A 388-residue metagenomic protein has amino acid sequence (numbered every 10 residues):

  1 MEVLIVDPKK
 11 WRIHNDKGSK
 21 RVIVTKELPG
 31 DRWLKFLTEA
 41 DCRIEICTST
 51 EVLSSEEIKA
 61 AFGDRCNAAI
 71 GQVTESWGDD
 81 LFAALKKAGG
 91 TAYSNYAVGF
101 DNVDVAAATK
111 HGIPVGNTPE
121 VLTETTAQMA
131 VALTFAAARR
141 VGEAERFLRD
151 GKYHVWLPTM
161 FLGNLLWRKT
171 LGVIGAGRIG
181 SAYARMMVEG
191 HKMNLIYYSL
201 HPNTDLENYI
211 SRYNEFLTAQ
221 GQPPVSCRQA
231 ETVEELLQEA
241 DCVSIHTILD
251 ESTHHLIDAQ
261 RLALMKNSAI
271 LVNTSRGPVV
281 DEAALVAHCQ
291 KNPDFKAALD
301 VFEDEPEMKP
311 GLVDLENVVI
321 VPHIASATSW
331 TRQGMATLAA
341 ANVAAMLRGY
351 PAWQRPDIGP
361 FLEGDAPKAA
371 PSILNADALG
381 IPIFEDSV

Functional and structural regions predicted by a protein language model:
M1-G116, Q238, D258, G380-V388: An N-terminal-biased, well-structured beta-alpha scaffold segment characteristic of Rossmann-like dinucleotide-binding
E45, I196, P278: Conserved beta-strand positions in the Rossmann-like core of class I SAM-dependent methyltransferases
N67-A68, A92, C242, I270 (+2 more regions): Short, Asp-centered acidic motifs that coordinate Mg2+ and/or phosphate in catalytic or ligand-binding sites
W77-L81, P202-G311: Rossmann-like adenosine-cofactor binding region
L85-T91, H111-I113, K192-M193, N267-A269 (+1 more regions): A short helix->loop->beta-strand "cap" motif at the edges of active sites that frequently abuts
H111-I113, P119-T170, A182-M186, G190 (+2 more regions): Phosphate-binding beta-alpha-beta segment of Rossmann-like dinucleotide-binding domains, i.e., the NAD(P)
G116, H254, S268-V388: Rossmann-like dinucleotide-binding domain for NAD(H)/NADP(H)
A176-G177: Glycine-rich Rossmann-fold phosphate-binding loop(s) that bind the pyrophosphate of adenine dinucleotide cofactors
